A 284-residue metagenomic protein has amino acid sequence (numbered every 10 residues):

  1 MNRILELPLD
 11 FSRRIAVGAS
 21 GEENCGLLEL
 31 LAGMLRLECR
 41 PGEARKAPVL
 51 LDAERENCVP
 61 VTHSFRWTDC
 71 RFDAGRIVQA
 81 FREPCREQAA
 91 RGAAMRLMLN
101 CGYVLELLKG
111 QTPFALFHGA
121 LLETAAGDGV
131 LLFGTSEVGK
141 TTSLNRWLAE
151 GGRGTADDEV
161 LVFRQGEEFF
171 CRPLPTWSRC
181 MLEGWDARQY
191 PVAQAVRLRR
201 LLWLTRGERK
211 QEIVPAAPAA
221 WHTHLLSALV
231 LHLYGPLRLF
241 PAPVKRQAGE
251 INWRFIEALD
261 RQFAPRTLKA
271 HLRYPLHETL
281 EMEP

Functional and structural regions predicted by a protein language model:
M1-S136, A149-R153, V160-P284: A noncatalytic interaction/capping subdomain that flanks phosphate/NTP-handling catalytic cores
V138-K140: Conserved glycine(s) of the Walker
S143-L144: Post-Walker A alpha-helix
